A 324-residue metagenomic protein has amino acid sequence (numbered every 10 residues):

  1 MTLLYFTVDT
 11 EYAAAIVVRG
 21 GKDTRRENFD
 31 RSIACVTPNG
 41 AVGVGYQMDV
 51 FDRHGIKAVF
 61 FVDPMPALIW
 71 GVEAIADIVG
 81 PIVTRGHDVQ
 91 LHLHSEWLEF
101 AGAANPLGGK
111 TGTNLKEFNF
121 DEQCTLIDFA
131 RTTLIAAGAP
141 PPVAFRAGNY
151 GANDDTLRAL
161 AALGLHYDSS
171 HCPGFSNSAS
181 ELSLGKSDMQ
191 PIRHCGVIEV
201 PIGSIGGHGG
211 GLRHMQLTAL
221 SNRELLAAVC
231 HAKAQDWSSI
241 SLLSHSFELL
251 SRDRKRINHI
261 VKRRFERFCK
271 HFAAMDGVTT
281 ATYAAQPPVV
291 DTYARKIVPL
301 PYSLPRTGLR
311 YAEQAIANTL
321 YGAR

Functional and structural regions predicted by a protein language model:
M1-R85, L242: Active-site beta->alpha N-cap acidic-glycine motif
L4-V8, A58-F60, V89-L93, V143-F145 (+3 more regions): Hydrophobic faces of well-ordered beta-strands that scaffold small-molecule active sites in alpha/beta enzyme cores
T10-A13, P64-L68, S95-L98, N149-A152 (+4 more regions): Short, solvent-exposed loop/turn segments at secondary-structure junctions
N28-P38, F61-I69, G112-D121, V143 (+2 more regions): The substrate-binding groove and active-site-proximal loops of carbohydrate-active enzymes, especially glycoside
Y46-I56, P81-R85, A130-P140, H231-D236 (+1 more regions): A structural motif corresponding to the C-terminal end of an alpha-helix and its immediate exit/capping segment
K57, F61-A147, G151, S244 (+1 more regions): Metal-dependent polysaccharide deacetylase catalytic core of the NodB/CE4 family, i.e., the active-site-bearing domain
R146-W237: Active-site-adjacent pocket scaffolds in enzyme catalytic domains
M189, L217-R324: C-terminal domain-boundary segment and adjacent tail
